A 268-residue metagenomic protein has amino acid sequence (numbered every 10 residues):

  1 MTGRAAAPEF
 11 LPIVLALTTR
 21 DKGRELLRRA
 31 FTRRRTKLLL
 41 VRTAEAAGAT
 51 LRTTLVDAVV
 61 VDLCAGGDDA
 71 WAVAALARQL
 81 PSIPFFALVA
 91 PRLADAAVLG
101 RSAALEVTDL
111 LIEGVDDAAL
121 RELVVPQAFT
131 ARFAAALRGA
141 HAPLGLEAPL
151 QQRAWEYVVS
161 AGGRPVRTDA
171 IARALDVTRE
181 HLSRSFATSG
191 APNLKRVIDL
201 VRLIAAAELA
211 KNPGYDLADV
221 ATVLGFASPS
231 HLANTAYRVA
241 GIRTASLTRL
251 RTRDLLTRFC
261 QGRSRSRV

Functional and structural regions predicted by a protein language model:
E9-K22, L27-F31, L39-L40, A47 (+1 more regions): Conserved acidic segment of CheY-like receiver
R42-A58, A65-G66: Acidic, metal-coordinating helix/loop segments flanking the phosphotransfer/catalytic sites of two-component signaling
D57-F85, V89-V98: Conserved phosphotransfer microenvironments
V98, D109, V115-F133: Receiver (REC) domain switch/output surface
Q127-E156, R164, T188-L194: Short, Lys/Arg-enriched, Trp-marked, Pro/Gly-tolerant hinge/linker segments that flank
R153-R167, F186, G190, A207-D216 (+3 more regions): Basic, amphipathic alpha-helical hairpins
D169-R196, V223-R243: Basic/polar phosphate-binding segments, predominantly the helix-turn-helix DNA-binding elements of transcriptional
S230, N234-V268: …primarily DNA-binding HTH/wHTH and HhH modules…
